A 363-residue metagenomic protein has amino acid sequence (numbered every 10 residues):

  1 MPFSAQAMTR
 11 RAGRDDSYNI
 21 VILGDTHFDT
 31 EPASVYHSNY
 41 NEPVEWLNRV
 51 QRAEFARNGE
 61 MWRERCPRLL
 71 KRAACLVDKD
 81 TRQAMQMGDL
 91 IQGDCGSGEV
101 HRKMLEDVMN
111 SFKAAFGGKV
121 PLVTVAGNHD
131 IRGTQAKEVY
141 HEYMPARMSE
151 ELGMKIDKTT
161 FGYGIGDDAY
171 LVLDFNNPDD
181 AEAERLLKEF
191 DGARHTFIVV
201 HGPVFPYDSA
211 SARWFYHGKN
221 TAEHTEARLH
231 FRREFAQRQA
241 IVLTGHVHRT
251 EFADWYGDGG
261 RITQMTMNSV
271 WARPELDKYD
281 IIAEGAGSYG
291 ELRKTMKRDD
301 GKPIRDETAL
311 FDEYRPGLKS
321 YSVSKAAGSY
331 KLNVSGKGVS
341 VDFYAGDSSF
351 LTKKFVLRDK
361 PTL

Functional and structural regions predicted by a protein language model:
F3-E99: N-terminal active-site segment of His-dependent metallophosphoesterases
A12, P43-W46, C95-H195, F215-E226 (+4 more regions): Extended active-site neighborhood of metal-dependent phosphoesterases/phosphodiesterases
S17-A33, V50-F55, D167-N176, V199-H201 (+1 more regions): Active-site-proximal beta-strand elements of phosphoester/diester hydrolases
I20-I22, A84-Q86, T124, I198 (+1 more regions): Residue-level marker for buried hydrophobic side chains located in beta-strands that build the well-ordered beta-sheet
D25, G88-D89, G127-N128, H201 (+1 more regions): Active-site glycine-centered loops adjacent to acidic/histidine catalytic or metal-binding residues that shape
F28, V199-V204, V242-T250: Histidine-centered catalytic micro-motifs
F28-S34, D180-A183, Y207, R273-L276 (+1 more regions): Short, solvent-exposed loop/turn elements at domain surfaces
G192-R213: Short acidic, glycine-rich surface-loop motifs adjacent to enzyme active sites
